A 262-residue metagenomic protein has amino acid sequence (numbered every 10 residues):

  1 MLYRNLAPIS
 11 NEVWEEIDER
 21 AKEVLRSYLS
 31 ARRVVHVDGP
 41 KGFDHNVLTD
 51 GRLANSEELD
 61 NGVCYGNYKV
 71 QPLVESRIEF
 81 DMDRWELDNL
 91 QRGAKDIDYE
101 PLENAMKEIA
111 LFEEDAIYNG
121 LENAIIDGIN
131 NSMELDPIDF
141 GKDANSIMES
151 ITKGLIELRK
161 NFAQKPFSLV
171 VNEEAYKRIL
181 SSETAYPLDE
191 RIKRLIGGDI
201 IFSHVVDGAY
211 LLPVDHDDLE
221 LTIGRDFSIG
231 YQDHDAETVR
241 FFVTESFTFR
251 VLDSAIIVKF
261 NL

Functional and structural regions predicted by a protein language model:
M1-N67, T222-D226, G230-R240: N-terminal "assembly arms/tails" that initiate or stabilize quaternary assembly in self-assembling proteins
R32, H36, E113-G120, R159-F162 (+1 more regions): Long, hydrophobic, amphipathic alpha-helical segments used as structural scaffolds
D38-K41, S182-L262: Sequence/fold signature of self-assembling virion shell proteins
D50-A94: Long, hydrophobic/aromatic-enriched structural stretches that serve as scaffold segments
K69, I156-R159, G230-Y231: A generic local secondary-structure boundary/capping motif
D81-R84, D88-K153: Alpha-helical scaffold segments that mediate packing/assembly in large oligomeric complexes
K107-L111, K160, R194-G198: Short, intrinsically disordered, mixed-charge
I129-K193: Extended, solvent-exposed, turn-rich assembly/linker loops in the middle of proteins
